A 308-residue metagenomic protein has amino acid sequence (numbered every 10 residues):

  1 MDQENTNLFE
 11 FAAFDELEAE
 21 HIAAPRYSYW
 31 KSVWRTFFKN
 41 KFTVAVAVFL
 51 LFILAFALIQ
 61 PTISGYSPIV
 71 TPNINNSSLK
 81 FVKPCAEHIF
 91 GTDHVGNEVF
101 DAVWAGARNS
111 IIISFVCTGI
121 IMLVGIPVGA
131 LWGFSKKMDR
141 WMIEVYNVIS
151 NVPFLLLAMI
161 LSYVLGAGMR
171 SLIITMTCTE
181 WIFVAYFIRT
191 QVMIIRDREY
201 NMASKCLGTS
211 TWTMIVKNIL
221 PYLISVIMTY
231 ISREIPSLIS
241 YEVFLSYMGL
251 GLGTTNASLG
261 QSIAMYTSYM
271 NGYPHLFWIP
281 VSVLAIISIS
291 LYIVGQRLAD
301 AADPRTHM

Functional and structural regions predicted by a protein language model:
M1-I126, A130, K137, Y266-I293 (+1 more regions): Gly/Trp-centered helix-boundary motif
V48-L51, W104, V116-I120, V145 (+6 more regions): Hydrophobic residues within alpha-helical transmembrane segments of multi-pass solute transporters/permease subunits
I89, D93, I120, G125 (+2 more regions): Generic hydrophobic transmembrane alpha-helix motif, especially the helices
N97-I112, K137-D139, I143, M202-T229: Amphipathic cytosolic juxtamembrane alpha-helices at the membrane-cytosol interface of multi-pass membrane transporters
R108-V124, W212-F244, L291: Transmembrane alpha-helices
I149-L157, F183-F187, Y200, V226-M228 (+2 more regions): A hydrophobic, multi-pass inner-membrane permease signature
M159-I160, V164, G168-I173, T177-F183 (+1 more regions): Non-cytoplasmic
Y186-S225, A299-M308: Intracellular coupling helices
